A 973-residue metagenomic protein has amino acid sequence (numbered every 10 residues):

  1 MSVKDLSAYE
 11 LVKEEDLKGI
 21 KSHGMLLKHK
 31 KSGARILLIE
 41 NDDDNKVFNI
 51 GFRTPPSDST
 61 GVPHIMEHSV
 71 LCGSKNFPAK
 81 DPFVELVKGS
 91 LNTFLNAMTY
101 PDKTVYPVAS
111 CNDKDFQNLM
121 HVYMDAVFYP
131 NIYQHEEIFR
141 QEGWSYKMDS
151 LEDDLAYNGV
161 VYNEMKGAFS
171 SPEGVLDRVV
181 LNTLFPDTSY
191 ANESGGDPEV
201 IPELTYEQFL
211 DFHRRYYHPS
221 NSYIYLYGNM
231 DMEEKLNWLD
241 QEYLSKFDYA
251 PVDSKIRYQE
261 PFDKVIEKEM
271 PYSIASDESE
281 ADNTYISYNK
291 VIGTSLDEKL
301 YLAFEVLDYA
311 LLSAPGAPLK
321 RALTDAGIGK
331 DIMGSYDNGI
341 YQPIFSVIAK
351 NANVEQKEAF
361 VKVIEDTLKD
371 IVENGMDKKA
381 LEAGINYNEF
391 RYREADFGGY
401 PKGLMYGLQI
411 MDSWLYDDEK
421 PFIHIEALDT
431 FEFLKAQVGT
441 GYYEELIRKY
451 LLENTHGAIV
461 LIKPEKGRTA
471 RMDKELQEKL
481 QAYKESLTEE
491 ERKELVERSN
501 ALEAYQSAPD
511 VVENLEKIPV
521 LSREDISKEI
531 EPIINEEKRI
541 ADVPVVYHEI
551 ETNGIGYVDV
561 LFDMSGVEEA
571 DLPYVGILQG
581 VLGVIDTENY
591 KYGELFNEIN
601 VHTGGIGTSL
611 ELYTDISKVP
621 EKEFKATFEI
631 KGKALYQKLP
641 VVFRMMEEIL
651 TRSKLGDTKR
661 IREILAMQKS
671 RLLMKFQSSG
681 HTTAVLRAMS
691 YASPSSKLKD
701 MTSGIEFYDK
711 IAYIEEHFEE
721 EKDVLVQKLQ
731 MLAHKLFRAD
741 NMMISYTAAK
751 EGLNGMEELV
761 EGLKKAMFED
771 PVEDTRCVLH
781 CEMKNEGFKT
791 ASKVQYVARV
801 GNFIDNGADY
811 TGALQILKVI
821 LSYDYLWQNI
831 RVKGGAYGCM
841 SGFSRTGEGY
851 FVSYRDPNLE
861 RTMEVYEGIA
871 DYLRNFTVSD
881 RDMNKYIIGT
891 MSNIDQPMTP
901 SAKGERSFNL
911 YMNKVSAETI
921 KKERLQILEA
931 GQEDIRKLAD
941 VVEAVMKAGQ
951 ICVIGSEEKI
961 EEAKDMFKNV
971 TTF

Functional and structural regions predicted by a protein language model:
M1-V47: Non-catalytic terminal extensions that flank enzyme cores
E40-D42, N49-G51, Y162, K166-S170 (+10 more regions): His/Glu-based metal-binding/catalytic segments typifying zinc-dependent metallopeptidases
N45-P55, D81-Y129, E136-K147, G174-E199 (+11 more regions): M16 family metallopeptidases and their MPP-like homologs
V62, M66-V70, L578: Active-site His/Glu-centered metal-binding helix of metallohydrolases
F94, L210-R214, S273-S276, L319 (+12 more regions): Generic recognition of flexible, low-complexity loop/linker segments
K147-N221, Y225-Y243, F247-A275, E280-D282 (+1 more regions): Hydrophobic, small-residue-rich alpha-helical packing segments that form membrane-like cores
N158, L210-E242, G704, L725-V760 (+1 more regions): Non-catalytic, conformational "gating/processing" segments within enzyme and secreted inhibitor domains
D211, Y223, M232-P251, N374 (+2 more regions): Extended, regular secondary-structure scaffolds
